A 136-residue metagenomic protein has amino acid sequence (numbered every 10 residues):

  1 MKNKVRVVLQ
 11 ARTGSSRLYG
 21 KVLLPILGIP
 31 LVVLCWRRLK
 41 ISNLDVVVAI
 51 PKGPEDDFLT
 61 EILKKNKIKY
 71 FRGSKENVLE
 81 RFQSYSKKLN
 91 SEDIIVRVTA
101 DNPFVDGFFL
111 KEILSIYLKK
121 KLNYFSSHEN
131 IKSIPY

Functional and structural regions predicted by a protein language model:
N3-I50: N-terminal glycine-rich phosphate-binding loop and ensuing alpha1 helix
K4-V5, S91-E92, L122: Local beta-strand N-terminus motif with an aromatic residue
Q10, V98-T99, S127-H128: Short beta-strand segments
L27, S74, H128-E129: Residues at the C-termini of beta-strands that transition into short coil/loop
V46, V105-Y136: Conserved core of the sugar-phosphate nucleotidyltransferase
K52-L118: Short phosphate-binding loop-to-helix
